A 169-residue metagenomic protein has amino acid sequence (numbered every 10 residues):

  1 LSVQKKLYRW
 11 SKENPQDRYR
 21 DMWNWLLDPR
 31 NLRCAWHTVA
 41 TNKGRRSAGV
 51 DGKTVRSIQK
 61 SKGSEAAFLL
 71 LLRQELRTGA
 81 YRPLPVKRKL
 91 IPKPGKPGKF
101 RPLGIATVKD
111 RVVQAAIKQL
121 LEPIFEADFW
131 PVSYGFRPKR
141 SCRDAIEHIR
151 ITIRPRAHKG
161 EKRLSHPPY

Functional and structural regions predicted by a protein language model:
L1-A67: Non-catalytic, polymerase-adjacent accessory regions of viral genome-replication enzymes
Q4, L69, V113-Q114, K118 (+2 more regions): Hydrophobic face of alpha-helices
R45-T54, G104, R143-Y169: Conserved catalytic palm subdomain of right-hand nucleotidyl-transferase polymerases, strongest for RNA-directed enzymes
S61, E65-L70, R77-L90: Extended, charge-enriched "interface" segments that sit outside catalytic cores
R73, K118-E126, E147-R154: Amphipathic, well-packed alpha-helical segments that form the structural scaffold of globular domains
G98-F129: Conserved pre-motif C helix in the palm subdomain of viral-like polymerases
F129-R137: Short, glycine/acidic-rich hinge or "gate" loops at secondary-structure transitions that mediate conformational
